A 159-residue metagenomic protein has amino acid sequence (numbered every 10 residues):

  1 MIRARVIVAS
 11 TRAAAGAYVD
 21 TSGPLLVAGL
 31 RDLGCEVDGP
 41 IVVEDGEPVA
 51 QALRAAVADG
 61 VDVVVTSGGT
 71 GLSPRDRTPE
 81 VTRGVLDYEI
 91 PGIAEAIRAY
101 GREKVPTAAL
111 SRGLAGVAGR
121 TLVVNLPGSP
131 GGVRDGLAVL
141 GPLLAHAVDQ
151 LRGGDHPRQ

Functional and structural regions predicted by a protein language model:
M1-Q159: Non-catalytic beta/alpha edge segments that cap or flank active sites
